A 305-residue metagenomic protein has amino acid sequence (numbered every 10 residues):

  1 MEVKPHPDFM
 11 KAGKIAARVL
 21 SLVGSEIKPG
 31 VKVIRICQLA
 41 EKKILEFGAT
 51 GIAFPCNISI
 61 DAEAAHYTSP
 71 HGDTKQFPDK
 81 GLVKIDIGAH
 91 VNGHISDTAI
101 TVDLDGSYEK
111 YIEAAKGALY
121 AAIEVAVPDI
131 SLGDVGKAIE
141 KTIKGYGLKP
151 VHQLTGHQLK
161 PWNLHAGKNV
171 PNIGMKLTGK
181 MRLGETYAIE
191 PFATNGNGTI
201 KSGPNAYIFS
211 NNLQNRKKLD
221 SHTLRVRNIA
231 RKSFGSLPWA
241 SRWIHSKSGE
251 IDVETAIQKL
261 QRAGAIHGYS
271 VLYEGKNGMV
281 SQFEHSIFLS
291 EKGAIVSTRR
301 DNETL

Functional and structural regions predicted by a protein language model:
M1-L305: Active-site neighborhoods and metal-handling regions in enzymes and metal-associated proteins
